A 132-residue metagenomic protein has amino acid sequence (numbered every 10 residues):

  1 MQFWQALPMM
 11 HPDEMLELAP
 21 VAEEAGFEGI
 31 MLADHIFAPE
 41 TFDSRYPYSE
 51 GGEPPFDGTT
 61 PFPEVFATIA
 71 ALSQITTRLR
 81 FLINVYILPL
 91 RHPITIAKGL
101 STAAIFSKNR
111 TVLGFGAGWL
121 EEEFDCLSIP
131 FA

Functional and structural regions predicted by a protein language model:
M1-I75: N-terminal beta1-alpha1-beta2 module of alpha/beta enzyme domains
Q2-D13, L88-A132: Flexible, glycine-rich active-site loops centered on histidine and acidic residues that chelate a metal or position
L16, H35, D43, V85 (+2 more regions): A generic "cationic amphipathic patch" detector
E23-E24, A70-R78, L100, A104-T111: Acidic (Asp/Glu)-rich catalytic clusters
M31-L32, L82, G114: Conserved beta-strand positions in the central sheet of alpha/beta enzyme cores
G51-P55, L82, L127-P130: A short, mixed-charge helix-start or loop-turn motif at secondary-structure junctions
F56-T60, Y86-R91: Glycine-rich "substrate-gating" loop/helix at the edge of Rossmann-like oxidoreductase active sites
T77-R80, V85: Secondary-structure boundary/capping motif
